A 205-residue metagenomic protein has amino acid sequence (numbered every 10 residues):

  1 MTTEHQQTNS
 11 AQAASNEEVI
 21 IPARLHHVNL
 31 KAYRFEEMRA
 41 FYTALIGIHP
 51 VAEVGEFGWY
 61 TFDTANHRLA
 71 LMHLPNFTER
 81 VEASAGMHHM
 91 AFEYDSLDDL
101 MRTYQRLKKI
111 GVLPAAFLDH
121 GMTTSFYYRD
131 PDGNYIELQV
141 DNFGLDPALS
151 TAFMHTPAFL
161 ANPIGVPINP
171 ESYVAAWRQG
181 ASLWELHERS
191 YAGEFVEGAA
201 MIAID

Functional and structural regions predicted by a protein language model:
M1, Q12, E56-A70, P75-E82 (+2 more regions): Active-site-adjacent scaffolding segments
M1-P22, Q179: Short acidic N-proximal helix/loop "leader" segments that mark the beginning of a domain or an inter-domain linker
E4-Q6, K31-E36, A91-Y135, V140-D146 (+1 more regions): Vicinal oxygen chelate
V19-P22, S84, K109-G111: Alpha-helix termination/capping residues and helix-transition junctions
A23-H27, A85-H89: Short, solvent-exposed beta-strand edge segments and adjacent coil->beta transition regions
N29-H73: Core segments of cupin and vicinal oxygen chelate
